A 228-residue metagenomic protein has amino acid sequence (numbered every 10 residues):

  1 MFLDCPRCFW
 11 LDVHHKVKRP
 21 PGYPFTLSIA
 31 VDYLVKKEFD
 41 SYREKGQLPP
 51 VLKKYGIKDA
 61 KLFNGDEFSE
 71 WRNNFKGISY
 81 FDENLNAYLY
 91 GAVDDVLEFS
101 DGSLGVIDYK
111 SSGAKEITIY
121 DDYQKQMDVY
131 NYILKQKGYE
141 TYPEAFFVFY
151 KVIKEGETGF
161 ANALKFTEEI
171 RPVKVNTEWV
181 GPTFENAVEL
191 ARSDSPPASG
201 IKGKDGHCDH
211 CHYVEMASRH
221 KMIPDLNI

Functional and structural regions predicted by a protein language model:
M1-S103, I228: Metal-dependent nuclease catalytic cores that hydrolyze phosphodiester bonds in DNA/RNA, characterized by
L3, H14-H15, E44, S111-A114 (+4 more regions): Hydrophobic/aromatic-lined pockets within catalytic cores
W10, L97, G105-D108, Y142-F149 (+1 more regions): A structural signal for short, well-ordered beta-strand segments and their strand-loop junctions that often border
W10-L11, K18-P20, A114-E116, I153-E157 (+1 more regions): Short catalytic/ligand-binding loop motif for oxyanion handling, primarily in non-cytosolic enzymes, centered on
P24-F25, G113-D121, F166-V173: Short histidine-centered catalytic/ligand-binding loop motif
A92-V96, G105-A114, Q126: Active-site ExK catalytic segment of metal-dependent nucleases
Y123-Q136: An active-site-proximal "capping" alpha-helix that borders the catalytic cofactor pocket
K135-I228: Metal-dependent nuclease catalytic regions and adjoining charged, substrate-binding loops involved in nucleic-acid end
